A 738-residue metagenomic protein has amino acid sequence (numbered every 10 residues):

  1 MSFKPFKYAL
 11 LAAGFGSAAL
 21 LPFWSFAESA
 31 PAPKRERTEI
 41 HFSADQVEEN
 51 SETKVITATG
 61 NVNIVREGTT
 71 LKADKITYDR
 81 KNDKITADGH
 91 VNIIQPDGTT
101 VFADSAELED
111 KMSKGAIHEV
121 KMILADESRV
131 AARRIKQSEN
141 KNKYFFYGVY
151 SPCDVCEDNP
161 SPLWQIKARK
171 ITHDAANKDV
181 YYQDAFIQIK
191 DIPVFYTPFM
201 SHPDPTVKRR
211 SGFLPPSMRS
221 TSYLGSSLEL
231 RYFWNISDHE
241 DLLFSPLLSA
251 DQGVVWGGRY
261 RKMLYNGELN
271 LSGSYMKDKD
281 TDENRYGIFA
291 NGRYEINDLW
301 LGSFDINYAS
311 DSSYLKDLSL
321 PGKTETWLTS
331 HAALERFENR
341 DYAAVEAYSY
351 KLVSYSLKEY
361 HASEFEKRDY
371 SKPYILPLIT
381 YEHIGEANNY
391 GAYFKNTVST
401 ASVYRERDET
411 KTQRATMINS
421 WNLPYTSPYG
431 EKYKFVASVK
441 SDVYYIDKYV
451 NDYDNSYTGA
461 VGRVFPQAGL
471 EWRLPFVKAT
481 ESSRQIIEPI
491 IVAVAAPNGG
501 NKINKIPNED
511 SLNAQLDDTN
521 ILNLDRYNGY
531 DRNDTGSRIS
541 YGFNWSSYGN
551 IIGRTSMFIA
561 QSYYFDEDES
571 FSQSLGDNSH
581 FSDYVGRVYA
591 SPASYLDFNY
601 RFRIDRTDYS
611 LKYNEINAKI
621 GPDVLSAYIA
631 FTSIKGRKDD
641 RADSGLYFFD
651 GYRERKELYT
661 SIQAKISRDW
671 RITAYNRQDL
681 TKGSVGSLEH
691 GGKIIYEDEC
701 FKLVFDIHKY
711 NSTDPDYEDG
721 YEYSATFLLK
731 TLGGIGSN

Functional and structural regions predicted by a protein language model:
M1, E52, S737-N738: Short, intrinsically disordered, low-complexity terminal/loop segments
S2-A13: Bacterial N-terminal signal peptides that target proteins for export
A9, G16-A18, A495, N513: N-terminal processing/targeting junctions
F15-F26: C-terminal segment of classical bacterial N-terminal signal peptides
F26-Y147, Q165-A168, T172-H173, K178-V180 (+2 more regions): N-terminal amphipathic/hydrophobic interface segments
R66, P152-D154: Short, solvent-exposed loop/turn segments at secondary-structure junctions
S105-E107, M112-A116, M122-P152, N159-I166 (+1 more regions): Outer-membrane beta-barrel proteins and related beta-barrel translocases across Gram-negative bacteria
